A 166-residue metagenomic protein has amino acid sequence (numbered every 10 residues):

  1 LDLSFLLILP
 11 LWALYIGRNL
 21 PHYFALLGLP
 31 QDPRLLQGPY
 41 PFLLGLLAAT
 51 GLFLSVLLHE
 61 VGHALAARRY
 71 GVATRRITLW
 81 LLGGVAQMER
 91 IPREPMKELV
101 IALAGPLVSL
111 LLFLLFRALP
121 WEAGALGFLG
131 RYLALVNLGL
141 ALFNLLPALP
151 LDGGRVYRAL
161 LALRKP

Functional and structural regions predicted by a protein language model:
L1-P166: Hydrophobic transmembrane alpha-helices and their immediate loop junctions in multi-pass integral membrane proteins
